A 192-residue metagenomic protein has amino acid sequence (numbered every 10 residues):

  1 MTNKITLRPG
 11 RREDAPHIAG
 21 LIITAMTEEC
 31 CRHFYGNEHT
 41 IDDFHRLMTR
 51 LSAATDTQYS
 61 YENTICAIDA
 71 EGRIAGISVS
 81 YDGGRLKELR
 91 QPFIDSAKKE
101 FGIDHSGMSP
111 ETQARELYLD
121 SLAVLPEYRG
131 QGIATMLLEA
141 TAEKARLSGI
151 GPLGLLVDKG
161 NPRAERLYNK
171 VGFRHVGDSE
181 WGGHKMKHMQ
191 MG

Functional and structural regions predicted by a protein language model:
K4, G151-E165, K170-G192: C-terminal "cap" of GNAT-fold acetyltransferases
T6-G20, T27-H33: A short beta-loop-alpha structural element at the N-terminal edge of CoA-dependent acyl/N-acetyltransferase catalytic
E28-S52, K98-K99: Conserved GNAT-fold acetyl-CoA-binding loop/helix
L51-C66, G84-E88, Y118: A short helix-loop-beta-strand connector motif used in the catalytic cores of GNAT acetyltransferases and, in some
C66, R73-D82, Y118, A123: Conserved beta-strand in the GNAT
D82-L117, S121: Conserved acyl-donor/pantetheine-binding loop and adjacent beta-alpha core of acyl/acetyltransferases and related
R115-L117, A145-L156: Conserved GNAT acetyl-CoA-binding A-motif
G130-E143, R166-K170: Conserved acetyl-CoA-binding loop-helix of GNAT-fold acetyltransferases
